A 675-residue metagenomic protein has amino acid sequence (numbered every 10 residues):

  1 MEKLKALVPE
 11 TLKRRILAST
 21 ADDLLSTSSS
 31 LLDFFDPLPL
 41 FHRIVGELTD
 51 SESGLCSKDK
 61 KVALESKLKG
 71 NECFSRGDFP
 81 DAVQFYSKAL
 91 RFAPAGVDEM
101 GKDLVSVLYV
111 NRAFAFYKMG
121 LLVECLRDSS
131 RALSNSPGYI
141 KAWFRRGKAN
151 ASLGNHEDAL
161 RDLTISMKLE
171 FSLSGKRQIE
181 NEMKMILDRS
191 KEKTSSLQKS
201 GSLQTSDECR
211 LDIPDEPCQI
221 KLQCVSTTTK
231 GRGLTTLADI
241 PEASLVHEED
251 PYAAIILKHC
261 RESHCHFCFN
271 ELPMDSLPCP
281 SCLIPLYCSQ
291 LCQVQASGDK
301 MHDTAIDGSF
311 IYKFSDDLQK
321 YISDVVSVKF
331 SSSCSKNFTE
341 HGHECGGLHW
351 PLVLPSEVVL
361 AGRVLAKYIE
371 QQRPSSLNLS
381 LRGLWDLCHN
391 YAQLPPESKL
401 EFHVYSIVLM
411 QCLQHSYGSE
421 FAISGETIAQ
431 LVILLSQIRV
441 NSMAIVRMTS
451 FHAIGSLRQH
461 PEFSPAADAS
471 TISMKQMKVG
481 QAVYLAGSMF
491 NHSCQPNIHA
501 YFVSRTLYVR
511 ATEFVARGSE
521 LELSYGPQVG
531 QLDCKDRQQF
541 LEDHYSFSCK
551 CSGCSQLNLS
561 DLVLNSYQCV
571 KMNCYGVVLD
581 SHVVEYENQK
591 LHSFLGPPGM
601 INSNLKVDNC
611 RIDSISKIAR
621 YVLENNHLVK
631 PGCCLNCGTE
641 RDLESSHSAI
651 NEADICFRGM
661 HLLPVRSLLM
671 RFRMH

Functional and structural regions predicted by a protein language model:
M1-K141, R145-H675: Short alpha-helical interaction motifs and adjacent low-complexity tails used for partner binding in regulatory proteins
